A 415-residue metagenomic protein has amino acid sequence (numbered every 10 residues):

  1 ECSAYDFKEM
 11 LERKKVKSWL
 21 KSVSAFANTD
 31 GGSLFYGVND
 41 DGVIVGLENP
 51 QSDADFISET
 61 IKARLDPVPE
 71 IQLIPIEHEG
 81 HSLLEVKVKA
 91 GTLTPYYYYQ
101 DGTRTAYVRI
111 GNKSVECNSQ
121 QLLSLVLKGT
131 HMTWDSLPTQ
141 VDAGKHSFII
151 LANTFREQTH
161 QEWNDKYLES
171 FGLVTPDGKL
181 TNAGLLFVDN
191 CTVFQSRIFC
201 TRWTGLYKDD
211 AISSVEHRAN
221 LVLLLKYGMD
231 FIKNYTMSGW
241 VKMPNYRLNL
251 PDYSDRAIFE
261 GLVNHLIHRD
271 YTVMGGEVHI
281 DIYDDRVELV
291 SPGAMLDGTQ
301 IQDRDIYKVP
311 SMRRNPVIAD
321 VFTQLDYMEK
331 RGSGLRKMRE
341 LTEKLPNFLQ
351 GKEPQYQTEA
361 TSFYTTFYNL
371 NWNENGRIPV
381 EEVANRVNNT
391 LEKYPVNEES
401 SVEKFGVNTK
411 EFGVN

Functional and structural regions predicted by a protein language model:
E1-E85, T92-T94, D252, R256: Polybasic/polar functional segments that serve as interface/processing modules
K8-D30, W163-G172, E260-Y271, L341: Phosphate-interacting basic helix/loop segments used at nucleotide- and nucleic-acid interfaces
S33, V43, R286-E288, S362-Y364: Structural motif
F35, Q72-I74, L185, E277-H279 (+1 more regions): Short, surface-exposed charged micro-motifs
I61, L65-M132: Accessory, often N-terminal, substrate/partner-engagement and coupling regions that sit outside the core NTP/cofactor
H78-G80, M274, Y283, E359: Structural motif
Y107-G276, I280-D285, V290, A294-S311 (+3 more regions): Active-site helix-to-loop segments that bind/position phosphate- or nucleotide-bearing substrates and donors across
Q195-S196, G298-I301, Y307-F412: Flexible, glycine-/charge-rich segments associated with ATP-binding catalytic modules
